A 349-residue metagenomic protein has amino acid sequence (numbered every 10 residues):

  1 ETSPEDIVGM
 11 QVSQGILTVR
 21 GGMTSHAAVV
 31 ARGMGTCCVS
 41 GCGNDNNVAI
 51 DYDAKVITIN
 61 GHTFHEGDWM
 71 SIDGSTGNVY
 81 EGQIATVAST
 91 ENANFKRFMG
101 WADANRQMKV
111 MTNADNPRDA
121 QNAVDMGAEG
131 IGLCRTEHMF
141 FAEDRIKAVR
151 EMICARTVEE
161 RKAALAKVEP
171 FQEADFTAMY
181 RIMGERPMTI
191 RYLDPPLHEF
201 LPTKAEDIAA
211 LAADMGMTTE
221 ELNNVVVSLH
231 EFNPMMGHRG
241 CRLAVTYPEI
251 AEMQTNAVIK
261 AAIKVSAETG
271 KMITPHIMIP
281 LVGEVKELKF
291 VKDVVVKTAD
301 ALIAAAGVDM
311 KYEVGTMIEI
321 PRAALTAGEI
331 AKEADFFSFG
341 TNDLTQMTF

Functional and structural regions predicted by a protein language model:
E1-C134, H138-M152: Acidic, glycine-rich flexible loop/linker segments
E91-R97, W101-F349: Conserved alpha/beta-domain cores
